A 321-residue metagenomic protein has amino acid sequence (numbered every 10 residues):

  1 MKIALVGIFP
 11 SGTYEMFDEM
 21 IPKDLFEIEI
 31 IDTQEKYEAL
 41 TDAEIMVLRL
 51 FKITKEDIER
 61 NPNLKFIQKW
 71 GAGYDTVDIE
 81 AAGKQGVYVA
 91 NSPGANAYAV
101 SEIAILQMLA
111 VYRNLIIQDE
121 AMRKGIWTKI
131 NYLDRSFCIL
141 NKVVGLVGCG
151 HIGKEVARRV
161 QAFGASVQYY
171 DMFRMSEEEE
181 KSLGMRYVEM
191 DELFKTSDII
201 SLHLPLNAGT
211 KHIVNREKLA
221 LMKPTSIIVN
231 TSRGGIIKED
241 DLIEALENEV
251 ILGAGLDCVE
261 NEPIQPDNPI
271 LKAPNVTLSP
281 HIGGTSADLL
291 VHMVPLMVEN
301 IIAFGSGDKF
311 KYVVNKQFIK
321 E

Functional and structural regions predicted by a protein language model:
M1-A43, G305, E321: N-terminal glycine-/charge-rich "phosphate-binding" loop or analogous flexible N-terminal tail
E44-R123: Phosphate/diphosphate ligand-binding glycine-rich loop within oxidoreductases
T54-I58, M172-P269: Rossmann-like adenosine-cofactor binding region
L64, L140-V143, R216, T225: Phosphate-coordination loops involved in phosphoryl transfer and adenosine-cofactor binding
Q85, P93-V143, E155-R158, A162-F163 (+2 more regions): Phosphate-binding beta-alpha-beta segment of Rossmann-like dinucleotide-binding domains, i.e., the NAD(P)
V89, R216, T225-E321: Rossmann-like dinucleotide-binding domain for NAD(H)/NADP(H)
L146-V147: Conserved N-terminal Rossmann-fold NAD(P)-binding element of oxidoreductases
I152: Hydrophobic/small residue at the entry helix of a nucleotide-binding pocket
